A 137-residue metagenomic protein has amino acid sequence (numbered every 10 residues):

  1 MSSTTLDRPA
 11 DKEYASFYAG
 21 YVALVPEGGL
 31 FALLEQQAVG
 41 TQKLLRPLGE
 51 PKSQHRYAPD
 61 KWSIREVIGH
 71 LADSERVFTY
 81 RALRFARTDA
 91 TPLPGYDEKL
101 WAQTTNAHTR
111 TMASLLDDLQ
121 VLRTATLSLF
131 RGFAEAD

Functional and structural regions predicted by a protein language model:
M1-I64, R76-D137: Aromatic-glycine hotspot motif
H70, S74: Histidine-centered divalent metal-coordination motifs
